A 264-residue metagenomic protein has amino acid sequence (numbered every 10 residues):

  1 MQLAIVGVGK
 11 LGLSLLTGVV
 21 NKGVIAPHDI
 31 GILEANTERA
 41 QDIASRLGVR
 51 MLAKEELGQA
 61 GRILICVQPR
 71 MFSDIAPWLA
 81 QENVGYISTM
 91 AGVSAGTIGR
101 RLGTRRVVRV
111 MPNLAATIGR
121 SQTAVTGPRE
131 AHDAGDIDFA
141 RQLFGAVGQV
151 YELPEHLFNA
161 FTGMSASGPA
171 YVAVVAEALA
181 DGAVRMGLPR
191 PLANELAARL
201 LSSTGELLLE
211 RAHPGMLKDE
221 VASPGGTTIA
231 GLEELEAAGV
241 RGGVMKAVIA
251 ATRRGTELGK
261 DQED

Functional and structural regions predicted by a protein language model:
M1-A4: Extreme N-terminal starter segment of soluble prokaryotic enzymes
V6, K22-A44: NAD(P)-binding Rossmann-fold cofactor-contacting core
V8-G9, L13: Glycine-rich Rossmann-fold phosphate-binding loop(s) that bind the pyrophosphate of adenine dinucleotide cofactors
L15, G31, T37, A44-V125: Rossmann-like NAD(P)(H) cofactor-binding subdomain of soluble oxidoreductases
V19: Aromatic pocket-lining residues of Rossmann-like dinucleotide-binding sites
G31, T97-R106, Q122-F161, Y171-E210 (+1 more regions): Internal alpha-helical scaffold of NAD(P)-dependent oxidoreductase catalytic cores
F161-A170, K218: A short glycine-threonine-serine/GTX helix/turn-capping micro-motif
E195-A198, S202-D264: NAD(P)-dependent Rossmann-like dehydrogenase/reductase catalytic/cofactor-binding core
